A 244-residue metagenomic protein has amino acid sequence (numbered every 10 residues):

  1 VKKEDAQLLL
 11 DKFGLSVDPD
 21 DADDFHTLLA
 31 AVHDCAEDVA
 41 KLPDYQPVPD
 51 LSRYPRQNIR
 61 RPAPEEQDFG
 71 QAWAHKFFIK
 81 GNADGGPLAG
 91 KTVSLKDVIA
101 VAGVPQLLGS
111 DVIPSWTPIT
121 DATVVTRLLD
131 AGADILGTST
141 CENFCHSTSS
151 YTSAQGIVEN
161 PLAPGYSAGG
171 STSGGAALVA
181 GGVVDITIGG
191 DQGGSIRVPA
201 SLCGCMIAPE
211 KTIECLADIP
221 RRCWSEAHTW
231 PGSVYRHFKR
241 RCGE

Functional and structural regions predicted by a protein language model:
V1-K2, G193: A diffuse structural propensity rather than consistent per-protein peaks
F13: The catalytic Nudix box helix
V17-I188, Q192: Gly/Ser-rich catalytic/binding loops embedded in alpha/beta enzyme cores
A31-D34, D38, L51, Q155 (+1 more regions): Fold-level recognition of mixed alpha/beta catalytic cores in primary-metabolism enzymes, strongest
